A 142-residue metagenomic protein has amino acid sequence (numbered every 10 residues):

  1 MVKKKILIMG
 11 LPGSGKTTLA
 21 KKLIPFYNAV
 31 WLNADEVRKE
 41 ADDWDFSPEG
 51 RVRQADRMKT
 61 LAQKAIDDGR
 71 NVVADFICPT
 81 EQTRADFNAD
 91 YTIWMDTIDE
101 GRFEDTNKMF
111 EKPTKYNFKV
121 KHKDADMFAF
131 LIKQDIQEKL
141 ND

Functional and structural regions predicted by a protein language model:
K5: Walker A (P-loop) ATP-phosphate-binding motif of ABC ATPase nucleotide-binding domains
I8: Hydrophobic anchor at the beta1->P-loop junction of P-loop NTPases
P12: The conserved Walker
K16: Conserved lysine of the Walker
A20-Q63: Conserved substrate/cofactor phosphate-moiety recognition/catalytic segment in nucleotide-dependent phosphotransferases
Y27, N88-D90, K115: Short, structured coil segments at secondary-structure junctions
S47-F103: Glycine-rich phosphate-binding loop used to anchor ATP phosphates in small-molecule kinases, encompassing both
A85-D86, M95-D142: Small-molecule kinase domains that catalyze NTP-dependent phosphoryl transfer to phosphate-bearing small molecules
